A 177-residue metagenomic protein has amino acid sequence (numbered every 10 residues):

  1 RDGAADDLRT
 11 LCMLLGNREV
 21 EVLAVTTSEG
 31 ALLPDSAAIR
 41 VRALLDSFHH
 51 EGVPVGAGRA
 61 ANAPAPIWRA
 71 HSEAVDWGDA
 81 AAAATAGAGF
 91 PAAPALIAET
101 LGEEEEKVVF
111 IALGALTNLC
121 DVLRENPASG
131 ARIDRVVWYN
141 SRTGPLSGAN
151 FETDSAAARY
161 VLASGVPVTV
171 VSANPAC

Functional and structural regions predicted by a protein language model:
R1-C177: N-terminal acidic, glycine/proline-rich low-complexity segments
